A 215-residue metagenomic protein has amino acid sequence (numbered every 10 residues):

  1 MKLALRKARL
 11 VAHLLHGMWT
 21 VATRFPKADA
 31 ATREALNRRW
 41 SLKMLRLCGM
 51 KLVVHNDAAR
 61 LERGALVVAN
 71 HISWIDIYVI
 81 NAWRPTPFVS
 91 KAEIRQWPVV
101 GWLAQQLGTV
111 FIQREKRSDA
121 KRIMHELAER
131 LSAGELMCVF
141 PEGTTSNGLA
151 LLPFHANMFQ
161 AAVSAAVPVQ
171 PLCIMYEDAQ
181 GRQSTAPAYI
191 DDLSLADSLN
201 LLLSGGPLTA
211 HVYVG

Functional and structural regions predicted by a protein language model:
M1-V53, W102-L107, G205: A transmembrane-helix-recognition feature enriched in membrane-embedded lipid enzymes and envelope glyco-/phospholipid
K2-A4, N37-A92, A104, N147: Conserved H-X4-D acyltransferase segment
W19, C138-P141, H211-V214: Short beta-strands and strand-loop turn motifs
G64-L66, T109, L136-F140, P168: Residue-level preference for the first positions of well-ordered beta-strands
I75-E126, L131, E135: Membrane-embedded segments
K91, I112, F140, L172-I174: Generic beta-sheet signal
V99-G101, L149-G215: A cross-family acyltransferase "interaction/gating" segment
R130-F159: Catalytic-site beta-strand/loop segments enriched in glycine and acidic/polar residues
